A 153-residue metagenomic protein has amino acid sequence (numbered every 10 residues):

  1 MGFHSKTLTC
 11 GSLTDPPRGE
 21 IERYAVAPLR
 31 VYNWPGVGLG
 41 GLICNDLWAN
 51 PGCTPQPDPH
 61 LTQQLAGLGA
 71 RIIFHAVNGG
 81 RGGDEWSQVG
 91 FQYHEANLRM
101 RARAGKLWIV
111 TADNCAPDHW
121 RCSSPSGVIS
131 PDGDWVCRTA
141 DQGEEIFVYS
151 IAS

Functional and structural regions predicted by a protein language model:
M1-I72, A76-V77, W86-Y93, I151-S153: Active-site catalytic loop in hydrolytic enzyme cores
F3, L29-V31, V128, W135 (+1 more regions): Conserved hydrophobic/aromatic beta-strand scaffold that supports enzyme active sites
T7-C10, D141-E145: A short acidic/small-residue loop/turn micro-motif
G11, P16, W135-V136, I146: A broad, structure-centric signal for solvent-exposed, well-ordered loop/edge residues that line or flank functional
W48-E144: CN hydrolase (nitrilase-like) catalytic-core segments centered on the catalytic cysteine and neighboring Lys/Glu
